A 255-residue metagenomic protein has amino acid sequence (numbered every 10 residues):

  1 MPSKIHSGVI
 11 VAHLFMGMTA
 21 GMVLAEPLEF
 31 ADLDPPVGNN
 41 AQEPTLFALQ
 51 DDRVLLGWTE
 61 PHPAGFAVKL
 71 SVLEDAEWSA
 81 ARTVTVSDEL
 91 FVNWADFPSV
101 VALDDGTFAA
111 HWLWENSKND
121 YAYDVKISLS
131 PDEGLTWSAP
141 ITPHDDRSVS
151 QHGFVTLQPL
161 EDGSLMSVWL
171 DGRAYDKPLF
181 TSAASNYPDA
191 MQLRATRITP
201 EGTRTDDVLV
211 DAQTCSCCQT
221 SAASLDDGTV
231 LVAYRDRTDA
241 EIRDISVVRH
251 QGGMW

Functional and structural regions predicted by a protein language model:
P2-A12: Bacterial N-terminal signal peptides that target proteins for export
P2-S3, M16, A190: Generic N-terminal leader/processing signal
S3-K4, T19-G21, A25: Absolute N-terminal positional cue centered near the fourth residue
I10-G21: Bacterial N-terminal signal peptides
A25-W255: Extracellular, repeat-based ectodomains that mediate carbohydrate processing or recognition
